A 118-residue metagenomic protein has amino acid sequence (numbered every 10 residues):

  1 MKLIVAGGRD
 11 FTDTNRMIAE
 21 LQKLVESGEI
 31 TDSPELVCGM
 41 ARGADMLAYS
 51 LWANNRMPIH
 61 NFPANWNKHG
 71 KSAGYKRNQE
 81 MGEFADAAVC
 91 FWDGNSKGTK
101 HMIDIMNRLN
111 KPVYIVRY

Functional and structural regions predicted by a protein language model:
M1-R9: Short, hydrophobic/glycine-enriched beta-strand segments
F11-Y118: Acidic/glycine-enriched connector segments
